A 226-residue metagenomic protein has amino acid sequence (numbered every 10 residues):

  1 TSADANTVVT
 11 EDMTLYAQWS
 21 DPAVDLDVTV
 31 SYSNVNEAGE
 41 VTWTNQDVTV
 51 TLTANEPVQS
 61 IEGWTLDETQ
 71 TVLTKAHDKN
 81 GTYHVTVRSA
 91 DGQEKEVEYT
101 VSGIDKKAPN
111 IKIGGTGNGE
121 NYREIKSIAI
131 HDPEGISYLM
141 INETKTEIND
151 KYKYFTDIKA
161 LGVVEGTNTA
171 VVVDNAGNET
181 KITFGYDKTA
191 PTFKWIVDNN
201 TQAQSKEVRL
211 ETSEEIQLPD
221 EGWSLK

Functional and structural regions predicted by a protein language model:
T1-A3, V97: General secondary-structure propensity
A3-A23, T86: Conserved "repeat-terminator" motif of extracellular CCP/Sushi domains
D21-K226: Low-complexity, disordered linker/stalk regions enriched in Pro/Thr/Ser/Gly
